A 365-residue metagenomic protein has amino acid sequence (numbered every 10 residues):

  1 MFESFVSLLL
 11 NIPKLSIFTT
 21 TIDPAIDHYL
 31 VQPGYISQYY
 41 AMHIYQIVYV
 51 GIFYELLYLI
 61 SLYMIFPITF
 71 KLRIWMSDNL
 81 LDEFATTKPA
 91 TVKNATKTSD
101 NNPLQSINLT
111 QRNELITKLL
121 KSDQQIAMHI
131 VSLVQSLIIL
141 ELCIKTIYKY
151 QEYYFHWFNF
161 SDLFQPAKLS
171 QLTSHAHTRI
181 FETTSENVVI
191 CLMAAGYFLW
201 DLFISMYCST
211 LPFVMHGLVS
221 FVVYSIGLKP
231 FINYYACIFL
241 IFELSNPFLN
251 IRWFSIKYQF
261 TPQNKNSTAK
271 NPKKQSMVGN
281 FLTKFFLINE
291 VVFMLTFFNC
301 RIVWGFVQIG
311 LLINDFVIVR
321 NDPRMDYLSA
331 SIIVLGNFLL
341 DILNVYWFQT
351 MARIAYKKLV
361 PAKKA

Functional and structural regions predicted by a protein language model:
F2-I241, L249, Q259-N266, K270-A365: Membrane-helix and juxtamembrane interface regions of eukaryotic multi-pass membrane proteins
F254-K257: C-terminal transmembrane helix end/exit motif
